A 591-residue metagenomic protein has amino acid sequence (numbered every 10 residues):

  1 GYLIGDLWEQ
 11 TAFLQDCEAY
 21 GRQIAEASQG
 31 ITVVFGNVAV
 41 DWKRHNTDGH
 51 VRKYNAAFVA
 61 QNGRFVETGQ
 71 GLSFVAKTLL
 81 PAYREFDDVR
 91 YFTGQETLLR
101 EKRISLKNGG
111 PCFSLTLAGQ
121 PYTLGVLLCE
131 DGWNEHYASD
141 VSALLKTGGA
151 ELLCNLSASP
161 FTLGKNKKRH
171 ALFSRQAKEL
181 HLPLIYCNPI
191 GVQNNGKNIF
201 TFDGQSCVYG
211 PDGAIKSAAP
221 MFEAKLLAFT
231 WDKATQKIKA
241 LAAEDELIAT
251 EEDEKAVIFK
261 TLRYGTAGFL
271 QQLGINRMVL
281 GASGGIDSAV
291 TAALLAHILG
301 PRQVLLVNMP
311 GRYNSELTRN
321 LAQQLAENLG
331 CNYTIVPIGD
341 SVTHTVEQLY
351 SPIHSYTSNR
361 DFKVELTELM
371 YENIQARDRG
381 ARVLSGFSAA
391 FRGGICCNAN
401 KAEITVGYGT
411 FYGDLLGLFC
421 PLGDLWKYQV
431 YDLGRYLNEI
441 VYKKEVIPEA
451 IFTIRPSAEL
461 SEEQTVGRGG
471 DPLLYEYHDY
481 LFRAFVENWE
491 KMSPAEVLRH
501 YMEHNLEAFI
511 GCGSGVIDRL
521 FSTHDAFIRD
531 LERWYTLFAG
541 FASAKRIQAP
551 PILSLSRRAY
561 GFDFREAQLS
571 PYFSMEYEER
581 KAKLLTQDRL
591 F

Functional and structural regions predicted by a protein language model:
G1-G281, A292-P301, N308, N328 (+3 more regions): Enzyme catalytic cores with a strong preference for nitrogen-chemistry domains
W8, Y122, H181-L182, Q193 (+2 more regions): ATP/NTP-dependent adenylation/nucleotidyl-transfer catalytic domains that generate, transfer, or process NMP-activated
